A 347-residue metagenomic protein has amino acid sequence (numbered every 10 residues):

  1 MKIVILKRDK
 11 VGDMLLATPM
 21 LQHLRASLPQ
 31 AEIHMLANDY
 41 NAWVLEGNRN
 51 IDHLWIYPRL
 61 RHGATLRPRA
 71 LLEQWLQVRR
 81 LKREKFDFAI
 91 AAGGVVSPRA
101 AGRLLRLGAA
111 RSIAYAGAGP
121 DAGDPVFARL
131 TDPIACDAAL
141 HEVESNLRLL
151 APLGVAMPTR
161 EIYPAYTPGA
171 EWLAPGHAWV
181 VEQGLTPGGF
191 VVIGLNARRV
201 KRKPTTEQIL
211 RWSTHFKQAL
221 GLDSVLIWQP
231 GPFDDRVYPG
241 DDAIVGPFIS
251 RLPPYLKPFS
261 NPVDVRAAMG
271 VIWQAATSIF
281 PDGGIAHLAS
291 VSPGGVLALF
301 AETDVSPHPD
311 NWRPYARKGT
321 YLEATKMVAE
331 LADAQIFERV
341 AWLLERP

Functional and structural regions predicted by a protein language model:
M1-P347: Catalytic machinery of carbohydrate-active enzymes, primarily nucleotide-sugar-dependent glycosyltransferases
